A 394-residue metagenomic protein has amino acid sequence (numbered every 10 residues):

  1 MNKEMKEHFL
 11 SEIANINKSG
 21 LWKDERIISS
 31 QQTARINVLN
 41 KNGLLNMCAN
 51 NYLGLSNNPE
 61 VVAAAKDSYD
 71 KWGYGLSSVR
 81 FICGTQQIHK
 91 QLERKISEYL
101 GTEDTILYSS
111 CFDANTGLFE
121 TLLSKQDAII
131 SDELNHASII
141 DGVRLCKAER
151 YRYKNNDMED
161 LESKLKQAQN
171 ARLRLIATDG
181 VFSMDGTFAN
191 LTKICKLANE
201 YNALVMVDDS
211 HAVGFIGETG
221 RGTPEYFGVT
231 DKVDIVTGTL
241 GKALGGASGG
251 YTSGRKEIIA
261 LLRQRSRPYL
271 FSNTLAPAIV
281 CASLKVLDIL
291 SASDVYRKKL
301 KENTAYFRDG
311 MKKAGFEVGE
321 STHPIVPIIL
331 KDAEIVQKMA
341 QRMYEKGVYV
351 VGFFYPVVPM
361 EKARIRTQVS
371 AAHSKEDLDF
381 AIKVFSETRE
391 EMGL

Functional and structural regions predicted by a protein language model:
L10-Y74, A203: N-terminal "arm"/small-domain region of PLP-dependent enzymes with the aminotransferase-like
N51, Y151, N155-V207: Active-site phosphate-binding strand-loop segment of PLP-dependent enzymes
L55, K298-F307, K312-G347, V357 (+2 more regions): Conserved PLP-binding catalytic core of the aspartate aminotransferase-like
P59, A63-D67, K71, R94 (+2 more regions): PLP-dependent enzyme catalytic core of the Aspartate aminotransferase-like
V79-T85, E93-G117: Short loop-beta-helix segment that forms the pyridoxal 5′-phosphate
S110, I130-C146: Substrate-binding/gating loop at the entrance of the active-site cleft, primarily in PLP-dependent aminotransferase-like
L118-A137, M158: Conserved PLP-anchoring active-site segment centered on the Schiff-base-forming lysine
Y201-L204, H211, I216-T322: Active-site C-terminal subdomain of aminotransferase-like
